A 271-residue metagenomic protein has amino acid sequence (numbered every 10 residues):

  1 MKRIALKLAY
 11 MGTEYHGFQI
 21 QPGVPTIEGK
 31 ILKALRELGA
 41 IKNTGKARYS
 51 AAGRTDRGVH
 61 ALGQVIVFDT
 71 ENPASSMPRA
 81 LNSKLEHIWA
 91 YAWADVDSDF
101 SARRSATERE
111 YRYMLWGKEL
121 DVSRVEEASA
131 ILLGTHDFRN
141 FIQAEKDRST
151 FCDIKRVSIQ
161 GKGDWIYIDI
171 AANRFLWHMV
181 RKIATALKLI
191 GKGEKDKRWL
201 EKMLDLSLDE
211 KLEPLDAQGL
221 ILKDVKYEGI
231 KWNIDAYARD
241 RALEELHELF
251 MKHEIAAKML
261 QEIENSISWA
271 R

Functional and structural regions predicted by a protein language model:
M1-R271: Structured-RNA-binding interfaces characteristic of tRNA pseudouridine synthases
